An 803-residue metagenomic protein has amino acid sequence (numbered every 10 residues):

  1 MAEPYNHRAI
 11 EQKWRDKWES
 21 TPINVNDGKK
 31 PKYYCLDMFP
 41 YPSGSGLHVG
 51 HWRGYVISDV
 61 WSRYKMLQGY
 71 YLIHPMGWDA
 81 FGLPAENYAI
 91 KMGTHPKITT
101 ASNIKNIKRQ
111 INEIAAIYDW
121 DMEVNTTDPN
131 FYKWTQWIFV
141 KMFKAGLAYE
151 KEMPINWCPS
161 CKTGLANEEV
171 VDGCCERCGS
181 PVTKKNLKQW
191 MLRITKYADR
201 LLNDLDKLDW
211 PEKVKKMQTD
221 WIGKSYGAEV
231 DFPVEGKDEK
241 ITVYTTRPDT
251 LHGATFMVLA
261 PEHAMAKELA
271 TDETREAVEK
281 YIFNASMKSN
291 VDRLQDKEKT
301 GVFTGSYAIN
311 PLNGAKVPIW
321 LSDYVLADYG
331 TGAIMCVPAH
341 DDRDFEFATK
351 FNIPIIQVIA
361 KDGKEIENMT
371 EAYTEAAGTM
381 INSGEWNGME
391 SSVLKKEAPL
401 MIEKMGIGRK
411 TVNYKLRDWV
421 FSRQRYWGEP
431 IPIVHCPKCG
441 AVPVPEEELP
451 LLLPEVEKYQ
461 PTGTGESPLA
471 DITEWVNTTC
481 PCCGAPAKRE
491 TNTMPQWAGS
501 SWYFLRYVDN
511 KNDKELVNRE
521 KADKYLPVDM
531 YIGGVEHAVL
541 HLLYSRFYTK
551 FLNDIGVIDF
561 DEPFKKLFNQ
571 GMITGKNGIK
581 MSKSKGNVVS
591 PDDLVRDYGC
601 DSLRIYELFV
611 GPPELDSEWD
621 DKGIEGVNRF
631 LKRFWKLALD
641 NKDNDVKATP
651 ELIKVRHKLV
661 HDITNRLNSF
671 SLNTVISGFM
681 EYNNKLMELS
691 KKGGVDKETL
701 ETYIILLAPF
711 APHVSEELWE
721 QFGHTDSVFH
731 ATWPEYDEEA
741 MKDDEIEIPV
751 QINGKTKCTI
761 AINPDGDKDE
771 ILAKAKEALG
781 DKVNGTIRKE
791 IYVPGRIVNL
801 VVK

Functional and structural regions predicted by a protein language model:
M1-L36, M66-P75, T99-N106, W210 (+2 more regions): Conserved oxyanion/phosphate-binding beta-strand-loop segments in alpha/beta enzyme cores
M1-T21, V25-K32, A260-H263, D272-R275 (+9 more regions): Basic, alpha-helical terminal appendages of large translation-related enzymes
P4, K13, K17-T21, K91-I241 (+11 more regions): Residue patterns forming the tRNA-binding/recognition surfaces of aminoacyl-tRNA synthetases and related DALR
D27-T94, T100, E123-I138, C161 (+3 more regions): N-terminal catalytic cores of NTP/NDP-binding nucleotidyl/phosphoryl-transfer enzymes
S58, Y71, H263-D362, E367 (+1 more regions): Catalytic alpha/beta core of large soluble enzyme barrels
D79, K144-C158, K410-A441, Q496 (+4 more regions): Helix-rich, typically C-terminal accessory recognition domains appended to large enzymatic cores
T195, R200-K224, A260-V302, E447-T479 (+1 more regions): Amphipathic alpha-helical
S306-L312, K316-Y329, V358, T478-P613: Alpha-helical recognition segments enriched in aromatics with Gly/Pro capping that present substrate-recognition
